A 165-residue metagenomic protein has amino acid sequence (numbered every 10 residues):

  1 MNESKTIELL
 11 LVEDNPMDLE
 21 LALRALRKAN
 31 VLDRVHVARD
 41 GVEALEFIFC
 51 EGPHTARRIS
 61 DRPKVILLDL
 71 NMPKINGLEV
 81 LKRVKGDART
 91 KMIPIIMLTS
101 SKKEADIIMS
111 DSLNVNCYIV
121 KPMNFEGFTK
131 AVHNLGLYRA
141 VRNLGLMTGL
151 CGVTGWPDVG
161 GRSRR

Functional and structural regions predicted by a protein language model:
M1-L10, P16-H36, D40-L45, F49 (+2 more regions): Non-catalytic signal-transmission and effector/linker regions of two-component phosphorelay proteins
R57-D61, K85-M92, L113: Conserved phosphotransfer cores of two-component systems
L68-D69, T99: Active-site residues of response regulator receiver
L70-K74: Receiver (REC) domain active-site loop signature in two-component systems and cognate sites in sensor histidine kinases
N116: Short, glycine/charged-rich "phosphate-handling" switch motifs in NTP-dependent and phosphotransfer domains
K121: A Lys-centered signature of the CheY-like receiver
